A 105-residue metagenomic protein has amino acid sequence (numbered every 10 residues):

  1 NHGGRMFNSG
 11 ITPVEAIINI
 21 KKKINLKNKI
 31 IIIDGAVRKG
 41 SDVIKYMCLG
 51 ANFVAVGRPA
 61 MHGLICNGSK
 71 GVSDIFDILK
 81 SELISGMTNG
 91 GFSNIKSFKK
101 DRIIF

Functional and structural regions predicted by a protein language model:
N1-H2, R58: Short secondary-structure boundary segments
G4-G10: Inter-helical junctions in multi-pass inner-membrane proteins, predominant in energy-converting antiporter-like
T12-I33, R38-F105: Alpha/beta catalytic cores of nucleotide-metabolism and tRNA/nucleoside-modifying enzymes
